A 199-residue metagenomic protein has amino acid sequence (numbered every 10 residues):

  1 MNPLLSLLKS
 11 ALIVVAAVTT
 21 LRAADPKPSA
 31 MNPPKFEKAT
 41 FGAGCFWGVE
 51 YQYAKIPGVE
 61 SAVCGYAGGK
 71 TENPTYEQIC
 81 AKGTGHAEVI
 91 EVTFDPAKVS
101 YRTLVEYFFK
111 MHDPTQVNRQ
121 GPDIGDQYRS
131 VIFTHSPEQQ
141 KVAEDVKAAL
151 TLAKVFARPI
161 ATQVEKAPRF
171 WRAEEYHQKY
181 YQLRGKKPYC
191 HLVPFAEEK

Functional and structural regions predicted by a protein language model:
N2-K9, V18-K199: Flexible coil/turn and secondary-structure edge motifs
